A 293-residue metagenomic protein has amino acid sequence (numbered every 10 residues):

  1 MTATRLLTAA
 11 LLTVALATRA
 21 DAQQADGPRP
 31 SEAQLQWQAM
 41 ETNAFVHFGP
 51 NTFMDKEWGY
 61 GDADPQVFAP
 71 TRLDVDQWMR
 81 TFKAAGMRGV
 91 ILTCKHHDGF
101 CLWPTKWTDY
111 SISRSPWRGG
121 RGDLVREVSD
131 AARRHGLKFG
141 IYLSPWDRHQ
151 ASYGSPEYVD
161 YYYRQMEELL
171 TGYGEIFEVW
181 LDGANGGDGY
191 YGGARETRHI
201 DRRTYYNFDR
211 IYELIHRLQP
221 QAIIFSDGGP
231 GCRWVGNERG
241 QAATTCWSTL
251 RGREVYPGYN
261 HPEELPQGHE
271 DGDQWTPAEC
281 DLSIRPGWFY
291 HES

Functional and structural regions predicted by a protein language model:
M1-A3: N-terminal secretory signal peptides that target proteins for export/translocation
R5-A17: Bacterial N-terminal signal peptides
A22-S293: Mature catalytic domains of secreted/periplasmic carbohydrate-active enzymes
